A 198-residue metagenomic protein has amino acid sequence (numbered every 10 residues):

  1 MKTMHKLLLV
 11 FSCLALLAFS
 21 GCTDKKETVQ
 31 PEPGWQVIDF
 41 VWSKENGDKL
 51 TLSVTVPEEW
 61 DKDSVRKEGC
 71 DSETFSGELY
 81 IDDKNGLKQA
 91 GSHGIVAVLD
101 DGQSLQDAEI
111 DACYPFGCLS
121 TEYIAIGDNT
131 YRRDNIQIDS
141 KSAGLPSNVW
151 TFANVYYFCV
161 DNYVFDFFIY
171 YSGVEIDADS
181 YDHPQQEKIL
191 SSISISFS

Functional and structural regions predicted by a protein language model:
M1-S20: Sec-dependent bacterial lipoprotein signal peptides
L9, C22-Y80, Y163, F168-S198: N-terminal targeting sequences that direct proteins away from the cytosol to non-cytosolic compartments
E45-D48, C70, N85-Q89, S142-V149: Short, solvent-exposed loop/turn segments that connect beta-strands within catalytic domains and beta-strand-rich
V56, S92, A153-N154, I189: Residues that flank catalytic or metal-binding motifs in active/ligand-binding sites
S76-A108: A short acidic-to-branched-hydrophobic micro-motif
K84-N85, V98-Q103, Q137-K141, V160-D161 (+1 more regions): Short, flexible beta-strand-to-coil junctions
Q106-D161: Signature of long, low-cysteine stretches enriched in small and polar/charged residues
